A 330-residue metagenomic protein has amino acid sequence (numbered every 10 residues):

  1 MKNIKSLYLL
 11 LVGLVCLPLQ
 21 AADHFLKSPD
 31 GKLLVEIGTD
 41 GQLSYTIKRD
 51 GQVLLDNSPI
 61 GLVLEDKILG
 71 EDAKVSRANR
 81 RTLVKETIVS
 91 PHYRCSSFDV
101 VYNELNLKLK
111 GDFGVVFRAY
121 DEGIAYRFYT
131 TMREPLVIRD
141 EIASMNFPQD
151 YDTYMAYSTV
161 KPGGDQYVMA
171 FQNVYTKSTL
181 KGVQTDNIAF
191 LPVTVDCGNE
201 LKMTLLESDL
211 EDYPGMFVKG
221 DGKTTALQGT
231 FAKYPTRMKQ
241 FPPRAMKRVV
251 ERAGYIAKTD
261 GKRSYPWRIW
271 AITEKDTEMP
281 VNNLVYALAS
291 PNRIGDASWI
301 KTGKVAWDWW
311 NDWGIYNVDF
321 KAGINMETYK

Functional and structural regions predicted by a protein language model:
M1-D23: Bacterial Sec-dependent N-terminal signal peptides
K5, S264-W267, D296, K304-W310: Intrinsically disordered regions, especially transient/low-confidence alpha-helical propensity segments and coil-helix
L9, D152, P214, R268 (+2 more regions): Short linear interaction motif-like sites in intrinsically disordered regions of transcription factors
H24-A287, N292: N-terminal accessory beta-strand-rich subdomains and adjacent acidic, glycine-rich linkers that precede catalytic cores
P291-I300: Short, cationic low-complexity segments
W299-N311, I315-K330: Substrate-binding cleft of carbohydrate-active enzyme catalytic domains
